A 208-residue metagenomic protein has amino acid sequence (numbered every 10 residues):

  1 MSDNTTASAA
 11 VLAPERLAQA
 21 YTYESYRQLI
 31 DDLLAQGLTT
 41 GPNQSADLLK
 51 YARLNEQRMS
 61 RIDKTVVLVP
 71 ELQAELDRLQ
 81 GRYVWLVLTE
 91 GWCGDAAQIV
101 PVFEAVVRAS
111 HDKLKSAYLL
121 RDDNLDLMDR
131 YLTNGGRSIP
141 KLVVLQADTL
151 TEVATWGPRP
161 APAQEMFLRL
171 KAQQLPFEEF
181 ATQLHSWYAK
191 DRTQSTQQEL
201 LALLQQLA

Functional and structural regions predicted by a protein language model:
M1-R82, A109, D129-G135, T151-A208: Non-globular targeting/processing and membrane-anchoring segments
W85-E90, F103, H111-L127, S138 (+1 more regions): Thiol-based oxidoreductase modules, predominantly thioredoxin-like and allied folds used for disulfide exchange
C93, N124, L150, A161: Surface-exposed, flexible loop/turn segments at secondary-structure boundaries
C93-A96, L142: The canonical Cys-X-X-Cys-His
D95-I99, N134-G136: Short, glycine/acidic-rich beta->alpha junctions
A97-R108: Typically the conserved alpha-helix immediately C-terminal to a functionally engaged Cys/Sec in thioredoxin-like
P101, P140, G157-P160: Proline-rich low-complexity regions
